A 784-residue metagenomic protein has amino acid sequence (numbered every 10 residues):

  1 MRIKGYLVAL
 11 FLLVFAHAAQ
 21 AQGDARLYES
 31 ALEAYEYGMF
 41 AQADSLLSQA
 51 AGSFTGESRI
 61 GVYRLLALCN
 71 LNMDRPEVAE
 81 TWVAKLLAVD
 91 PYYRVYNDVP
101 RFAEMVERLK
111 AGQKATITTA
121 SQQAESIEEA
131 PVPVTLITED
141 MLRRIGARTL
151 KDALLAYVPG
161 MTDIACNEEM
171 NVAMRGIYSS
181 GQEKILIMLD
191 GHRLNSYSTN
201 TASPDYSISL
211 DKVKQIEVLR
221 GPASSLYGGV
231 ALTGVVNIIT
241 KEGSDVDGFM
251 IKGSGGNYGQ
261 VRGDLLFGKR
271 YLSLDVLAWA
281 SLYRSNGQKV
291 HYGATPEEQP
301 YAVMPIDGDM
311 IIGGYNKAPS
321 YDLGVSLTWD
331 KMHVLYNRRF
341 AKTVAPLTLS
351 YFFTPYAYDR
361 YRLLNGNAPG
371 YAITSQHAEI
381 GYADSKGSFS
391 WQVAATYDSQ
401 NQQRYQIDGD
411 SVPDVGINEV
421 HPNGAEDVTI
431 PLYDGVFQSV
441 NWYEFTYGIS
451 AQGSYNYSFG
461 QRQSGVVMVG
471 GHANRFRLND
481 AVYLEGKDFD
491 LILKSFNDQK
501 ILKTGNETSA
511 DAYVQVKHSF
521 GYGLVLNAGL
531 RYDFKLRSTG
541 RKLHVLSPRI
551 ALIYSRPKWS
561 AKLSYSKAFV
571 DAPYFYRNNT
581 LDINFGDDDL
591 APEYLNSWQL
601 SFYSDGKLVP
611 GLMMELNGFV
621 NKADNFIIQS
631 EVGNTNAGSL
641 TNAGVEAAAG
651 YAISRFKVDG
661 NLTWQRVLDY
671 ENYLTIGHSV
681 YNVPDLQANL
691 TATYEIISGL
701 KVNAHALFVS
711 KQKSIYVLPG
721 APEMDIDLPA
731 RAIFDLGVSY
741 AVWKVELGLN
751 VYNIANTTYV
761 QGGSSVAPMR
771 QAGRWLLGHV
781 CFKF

Functional and structural regions predicted by a protein language model:
A103-R143: Short, acidic, small-residue-rich periplasmic hinge/interaction motif at the N-terminus of Gram-negative outer-membrane
T119, V134, K151-H192: Extracytoplasmic beta-strand/coil segments of soluble accessory domains associated with Gram-negative outer-membrane
H192-R220: Short acidic/polar hinge/loop motifs at secondary-structure boundaries that mediate gating or recognition
D245, S254, L266, R270-L363: Periplasmic-side early beta-strands and strand-to-turn transitions of outer-membrane beta-barrels
N286, H291, F708-V717, S739-F784: C-terminal beta-signal and adjacent terminal beta-strands/loops of Gram-negative outer-membrane beta-barrel proteins
T328-A341, Y371-G540, S555, E615 (+2 more regions): Face-selective signature of the C-terminal outer-membrane beta-barrel domain
Q392-T396, Q400-Q402, S555-R556, K562-S564 (+4 more regions): Membrane-embedded beta-barrel scaffold of Gram-negative outer-membrane proteins
S519-L526, L608-K622, T635-V717, A755 (+1 more regions): Gram-negative outer-membrane beta-barrel transporters
